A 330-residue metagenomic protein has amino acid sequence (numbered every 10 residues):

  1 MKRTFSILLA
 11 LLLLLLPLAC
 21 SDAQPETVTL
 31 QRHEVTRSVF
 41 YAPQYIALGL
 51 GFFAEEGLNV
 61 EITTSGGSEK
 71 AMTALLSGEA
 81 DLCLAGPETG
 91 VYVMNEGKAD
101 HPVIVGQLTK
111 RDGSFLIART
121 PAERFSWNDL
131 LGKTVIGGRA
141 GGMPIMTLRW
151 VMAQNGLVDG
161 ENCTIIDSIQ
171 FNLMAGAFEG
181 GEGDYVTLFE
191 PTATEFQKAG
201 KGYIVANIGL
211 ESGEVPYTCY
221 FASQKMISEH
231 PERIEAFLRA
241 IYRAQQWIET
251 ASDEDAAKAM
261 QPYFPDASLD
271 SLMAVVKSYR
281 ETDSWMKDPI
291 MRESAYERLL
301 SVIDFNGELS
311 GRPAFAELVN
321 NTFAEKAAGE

Functional and structural regions predicted by a protein language model:
K2-A10: Sec-dependent signal peptide recognition, specifically the positively charged N-region followed immediately by
L16-A19: C-terminal motif of bacterial Sec signal peptides marking the signal peptidase cleavage site
S21-A23: Bacterial signal peptide processing site
E26-Q170, D184-E190, K201, A206-N207 (+1 more regions): Short, glycine-/small- and polar/acidic-enriched structural segments that line small-molecule recognition paths
Y41, M72, L76, P87-G90 (+14 more regions): Extracytoplasmic/secreted envelope proteins and their assembly/folding machinery, especially bacterial periplasmic
K98, Q170-F264: Pocket-lining segment of extracytoplasmic ligand-binding domains
S228-L309: Secondary-structure end/capping motifs
L300-E330: Conserved C-terminal helix/tail region of periplasmic/extracytoplasmic solute-binding proteins
